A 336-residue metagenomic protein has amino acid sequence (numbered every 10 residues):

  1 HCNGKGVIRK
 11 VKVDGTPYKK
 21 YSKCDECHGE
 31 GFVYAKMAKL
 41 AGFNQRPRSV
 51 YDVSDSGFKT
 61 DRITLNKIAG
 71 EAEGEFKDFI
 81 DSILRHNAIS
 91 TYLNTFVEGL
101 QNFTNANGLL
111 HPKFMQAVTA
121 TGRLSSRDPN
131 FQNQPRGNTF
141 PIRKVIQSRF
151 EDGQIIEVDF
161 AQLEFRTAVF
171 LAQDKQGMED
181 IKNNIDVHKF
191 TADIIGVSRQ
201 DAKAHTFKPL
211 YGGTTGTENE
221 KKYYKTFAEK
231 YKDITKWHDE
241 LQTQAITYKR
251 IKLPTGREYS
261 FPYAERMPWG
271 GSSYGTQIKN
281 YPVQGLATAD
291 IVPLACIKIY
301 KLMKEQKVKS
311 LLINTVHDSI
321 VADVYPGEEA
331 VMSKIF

Functional and structural regions predicted by a protein language model:
H1-F336: Conserved catalytic core of nucleotide polymerization and phosphodiester-bond processing enzymes
